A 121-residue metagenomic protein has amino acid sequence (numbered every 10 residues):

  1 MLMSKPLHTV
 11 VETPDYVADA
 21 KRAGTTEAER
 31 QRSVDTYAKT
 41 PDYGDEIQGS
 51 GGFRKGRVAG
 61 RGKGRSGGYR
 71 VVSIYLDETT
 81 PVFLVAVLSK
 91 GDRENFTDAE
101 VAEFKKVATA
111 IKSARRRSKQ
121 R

Functional and structural regions predicted by a protein language model:
M1-A28, R116, R121: Arg/Lys-rich, positively charged N-terminal/basic patches that mediate binding to nucleic acids
H8, E29, D45-Q48, F96: Short, surface-exposed helix-loop/turn micro-motifs enriched in polar/charged residues
E12, S33, G52-R54: A generic structural signal for short beta-strands and their flanking turns/coil linkers
D15, G24-D45: Compact soluble domain cores
D19, T36, V107-A110: Residues that form generic nucleotide/phosphate-binding pockets
Y43-V87, D92: Basic/aromatic recognition patch in beta-strand/loop cores that engages polyanionic ligands
Y75-R121: Enriched for short, Lys/Arg-rich terminal
